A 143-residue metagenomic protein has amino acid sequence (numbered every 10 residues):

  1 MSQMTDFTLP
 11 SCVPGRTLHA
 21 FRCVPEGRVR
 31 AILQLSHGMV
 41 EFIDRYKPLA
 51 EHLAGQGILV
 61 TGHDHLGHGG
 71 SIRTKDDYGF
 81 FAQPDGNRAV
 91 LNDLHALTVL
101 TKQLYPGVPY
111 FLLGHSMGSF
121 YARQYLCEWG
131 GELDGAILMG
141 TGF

Functional and structural regions predicted by a protein language model:
M1-G27: N-terminal cap/lid segment of alpha/beta-hydrolase-fold proteins
R30-L33, P109: Alpha/beta-hydrolase fold active-site loops
L35-E41: Active-site glycine-rich loops that stabilize anionic/oxyanionic intermediates across multiple enzyme folds
S36, H63-H65, M139: Alpha/beta-hydrolase
A50-D76: Conserved alpha/beta-hydrolase
A82-K102: Alpha/beta-hydrolase active-site loop
Y105-S116: Alpha/beta-hydrolase fold nucleophile elbow
S116-L138: Conserved hydrolase catalytic core segment
